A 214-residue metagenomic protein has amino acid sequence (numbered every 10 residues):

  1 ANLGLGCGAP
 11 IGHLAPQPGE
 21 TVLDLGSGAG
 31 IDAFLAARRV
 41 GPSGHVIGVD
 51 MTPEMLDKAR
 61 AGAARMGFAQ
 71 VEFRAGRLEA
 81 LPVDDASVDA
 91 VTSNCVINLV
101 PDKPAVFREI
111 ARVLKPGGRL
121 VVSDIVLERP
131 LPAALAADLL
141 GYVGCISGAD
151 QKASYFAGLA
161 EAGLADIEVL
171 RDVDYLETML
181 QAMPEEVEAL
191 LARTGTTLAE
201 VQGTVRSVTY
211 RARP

Functional and structural regions predicted by a protein language model:
P18-A80: Class I SAM-dependent methyltransferase SAM/SAH-binding core
V22, V91-T92: Hydrophobic beta-strand segment of the Class I
G41, V100-P101, L114-K115: Helix-to-beta-strand junctions that scaffold the AdoMet/dcAdoMet cofactor pocket in Class I SAM-dependent enzymes
E79-A90: A short acidic, Gly/Pro-enriched loop at the edge of an enzyme's catalytic core that lines a small-molecule cofactor
P104-R119: A short glycine-rich, Lys/Arg-flanked "PGG" loop and its adjoining helix->strand segment in the class I
V126-I146: Short, glycine-/aromatic-enriched active-site segment of Class I SAM-dependent methyltransferases
G148-G163: Short alpha-helix
A160-P214: C-terminal lobe and adjacent flexible extensions of AdoMet/dcAdoMet transferase-like proteins
